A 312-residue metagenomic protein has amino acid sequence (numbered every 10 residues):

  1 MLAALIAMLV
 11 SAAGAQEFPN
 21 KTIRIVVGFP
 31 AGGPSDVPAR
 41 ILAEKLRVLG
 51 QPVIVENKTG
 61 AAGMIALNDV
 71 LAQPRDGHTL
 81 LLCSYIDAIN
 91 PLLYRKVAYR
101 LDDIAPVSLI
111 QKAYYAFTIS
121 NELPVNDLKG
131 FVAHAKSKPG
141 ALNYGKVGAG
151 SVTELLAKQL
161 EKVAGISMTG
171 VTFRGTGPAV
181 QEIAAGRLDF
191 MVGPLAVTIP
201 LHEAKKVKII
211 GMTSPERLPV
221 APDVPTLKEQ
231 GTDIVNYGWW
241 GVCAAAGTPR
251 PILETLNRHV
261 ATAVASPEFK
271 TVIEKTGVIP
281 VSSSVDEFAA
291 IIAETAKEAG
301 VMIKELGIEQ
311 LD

Functional and structural regions predicted by a protein language model:
M1-L9: Bacterial N-terminal signal peptides
G14-D103, A141, G165-V192, L201 (+2 more regions): N-terminal (or domain-start) structured segment
N20-T22, I166, R250-D312: An extracytoplasmic/periplasmic, membrane-proximal ligand-sensing/linker region
I23-I25, G32, A39, V55 (+14 more regions): Residue-level signal for nonpolar/aromatic packing positions in well-ordered secondary structure
A72-H78, L92-P178, Y237-V272: Hinge/capping helix and adjacent helix->loop/strand transition within the periplasmic-binding protein
I86-R95, Q159-V163, F190-P222, G300: A ligand-binding cleft/hinge motif common to bilobed small-molecule-binding domains
D102, K112, N126, T198-A265 (+2 more regions): C-terminal lobe and pocket-closing loops of periplasmic/extracytoplasmic Venus-flytrap solute-binding proteins
